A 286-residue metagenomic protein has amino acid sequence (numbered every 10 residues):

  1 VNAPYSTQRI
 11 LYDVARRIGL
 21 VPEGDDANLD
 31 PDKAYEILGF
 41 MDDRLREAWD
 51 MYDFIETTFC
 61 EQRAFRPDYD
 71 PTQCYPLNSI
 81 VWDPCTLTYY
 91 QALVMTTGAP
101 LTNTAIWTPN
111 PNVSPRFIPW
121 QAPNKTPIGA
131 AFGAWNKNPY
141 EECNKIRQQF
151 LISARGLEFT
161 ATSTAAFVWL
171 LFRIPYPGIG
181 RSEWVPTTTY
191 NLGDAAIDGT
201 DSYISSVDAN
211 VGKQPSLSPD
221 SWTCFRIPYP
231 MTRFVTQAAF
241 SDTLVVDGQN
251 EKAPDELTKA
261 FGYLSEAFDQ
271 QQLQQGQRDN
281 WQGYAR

Functional and structural regions predicted by a protein language model:
V1-Y89, I106-E183, N191-L192, S221-R286: Glycine-enriched, solvent-exposed interface loops adjoining structured elements
D83, I197-D198: Structural motif
Q91-P115, G199-R226: Small/polar beta-strand repeat architecture
